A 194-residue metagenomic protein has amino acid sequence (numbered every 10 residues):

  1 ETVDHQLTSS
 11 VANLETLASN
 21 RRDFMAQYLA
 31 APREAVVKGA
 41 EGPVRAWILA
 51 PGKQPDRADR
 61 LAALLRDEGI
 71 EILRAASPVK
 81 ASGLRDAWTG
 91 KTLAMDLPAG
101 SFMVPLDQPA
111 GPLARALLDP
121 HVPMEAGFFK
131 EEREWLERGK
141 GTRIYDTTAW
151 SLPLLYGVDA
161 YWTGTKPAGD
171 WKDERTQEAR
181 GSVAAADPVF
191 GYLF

Functional and structural regions predicted by a protein language model:
E1-F194: Intrinsic-disorder/low-complexity accessory segments
